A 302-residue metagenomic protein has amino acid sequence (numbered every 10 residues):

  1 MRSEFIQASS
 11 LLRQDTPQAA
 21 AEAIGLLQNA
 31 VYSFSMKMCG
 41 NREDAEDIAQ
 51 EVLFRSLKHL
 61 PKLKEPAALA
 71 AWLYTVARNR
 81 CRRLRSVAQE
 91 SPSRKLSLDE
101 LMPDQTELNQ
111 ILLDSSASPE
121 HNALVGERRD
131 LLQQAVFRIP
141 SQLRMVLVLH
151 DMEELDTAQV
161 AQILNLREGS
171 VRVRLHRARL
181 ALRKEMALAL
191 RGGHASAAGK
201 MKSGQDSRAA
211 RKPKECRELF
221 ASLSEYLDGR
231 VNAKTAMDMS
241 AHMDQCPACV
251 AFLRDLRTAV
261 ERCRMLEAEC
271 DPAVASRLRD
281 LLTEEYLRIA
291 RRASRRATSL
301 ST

Functional and structural regions predicted by a protein language model:
S9-S33, E43: A short, charge-rich alpha-helical start-of-domain segment used by transcription regulators
S33, D47-F54, K58, A67-N79: Structural recognition of an alpha-helix C-terminal capping motif at a helix-to-coil junction
P61-E65, T75-E100, D104-E107, V125 (+1 more regions): Arg/Lys-rich amphipathic alpha helix in sigma70-family domain 2
R78, L164-L188: DNA-recognition helix of helix-turn-helix
N109, L113-M145, E215-S222, D228-V231 (+1 more regions): Amphipathic alpha-helical segment used for protein-protein interaction
F137, S141-M145, L149-S170, V231-K234 (+1 more regions): Helix-turn-helix DNA-binding module
A198-A221, L266-T302: Positively biased amphipathic helices and basic secretion/translocation or surface-docking motifs that either flank
R230-D255, S276: N-terminal amphipathic alpha-helical interaction or autoinhibitory segments
